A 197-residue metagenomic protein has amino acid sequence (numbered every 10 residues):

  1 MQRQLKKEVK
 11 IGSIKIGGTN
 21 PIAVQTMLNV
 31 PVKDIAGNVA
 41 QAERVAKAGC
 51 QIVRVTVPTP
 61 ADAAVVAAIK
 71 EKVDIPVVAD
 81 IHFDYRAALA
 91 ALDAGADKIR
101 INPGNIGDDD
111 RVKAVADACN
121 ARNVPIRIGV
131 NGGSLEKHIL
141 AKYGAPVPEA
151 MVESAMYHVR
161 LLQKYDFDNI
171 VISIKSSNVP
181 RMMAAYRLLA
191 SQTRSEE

Functional and structural regions predicted by a protein language model:
M1-M27, N120: N-terminal amphipathic alpha-helix/helix-capping segment at the start of soluble metabolic enzymes
T19-G37, T56-P58, I75-F83, I139-V152: Active-site mouth loops of central-metabolism enzymes
M27-N29, T56-P60, D80-R86, N102-I106 (+3 more regions): Active-site beta-loop-alpha junctions enriched in small/polar residues
A40-T56, A94-G95: Catalytic domains of carbohydrate-active enzymes, especially glycoside hydrolases
E43-A46, V66-E71, A116-N120, V159 (+2 more regions): Surface-exposed amphipathic alpha-helices with a cationic face
V57-A94: N-terminal active-site wall of soluble small-molecule enzyme domains
I106-D168: Conserved anion-binding
E196-E197: Conserved small/polar residues in nucleotide/adenosyl-binding loops
